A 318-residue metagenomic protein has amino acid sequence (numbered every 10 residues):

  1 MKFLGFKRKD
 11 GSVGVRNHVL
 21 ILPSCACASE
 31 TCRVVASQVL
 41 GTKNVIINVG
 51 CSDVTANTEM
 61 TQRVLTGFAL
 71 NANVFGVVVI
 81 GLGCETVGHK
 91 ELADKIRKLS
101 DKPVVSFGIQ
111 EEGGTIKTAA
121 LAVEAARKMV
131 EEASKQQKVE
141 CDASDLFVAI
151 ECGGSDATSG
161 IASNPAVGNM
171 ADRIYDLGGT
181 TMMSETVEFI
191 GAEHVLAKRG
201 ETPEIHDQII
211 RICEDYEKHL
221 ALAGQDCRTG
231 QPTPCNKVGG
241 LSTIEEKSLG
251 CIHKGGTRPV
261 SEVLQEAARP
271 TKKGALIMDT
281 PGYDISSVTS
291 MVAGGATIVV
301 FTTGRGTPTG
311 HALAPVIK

Functional and structural regions predicted by a protein language model:
M1-E151, S155-I298, T302-K318: Metallocofactor- and cofactor-centric catalytic cores in central/energy metabolism, strongly enriched
